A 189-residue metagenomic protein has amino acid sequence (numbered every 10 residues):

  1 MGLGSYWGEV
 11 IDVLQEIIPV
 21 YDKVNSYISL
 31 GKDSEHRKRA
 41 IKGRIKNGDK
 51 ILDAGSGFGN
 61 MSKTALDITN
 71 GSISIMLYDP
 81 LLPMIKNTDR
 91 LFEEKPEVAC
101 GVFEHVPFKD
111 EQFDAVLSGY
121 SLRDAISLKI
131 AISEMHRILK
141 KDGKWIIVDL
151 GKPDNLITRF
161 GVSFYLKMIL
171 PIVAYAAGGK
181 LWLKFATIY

Functional and structural regions predicted by a protein language model:
M1-V20: N-terminal, positively charged/glycine-rich alpha-helical extensions of SAM-dependent methyltransferases
G8, V24, T64, Y78 (+1 more regions): C-terminal alpha-helical "lid/dimerization" subdomain adjacent to the S-adenosyl-L-methionine
L30-N47, T64: Conserved alpha-helix/loop element of class I SAM-dependent methyltransferases that forms part of the SAM/SAH-binding
L52-H105: Class I SAM-dependent methyltransferase SAM/SAH-binding core
E104-V116: A short acidic, Gly/Pro-enriched loop at the edge of an enzyme's catalytic core that lines a small-molecule cofactor
A115-S127: A short SAM/SAH-binding and catalytic strip from SAM-dependent methyltransferases
K129-K141: A short glycine-rich, Lys/Arg-flanked "PGG" loop and its adjoining helix->strand segment in the class I
G143-L150: Conserved beta-strand signature within the Rossmann-like core of class I S-adenosyl-L-methionine
